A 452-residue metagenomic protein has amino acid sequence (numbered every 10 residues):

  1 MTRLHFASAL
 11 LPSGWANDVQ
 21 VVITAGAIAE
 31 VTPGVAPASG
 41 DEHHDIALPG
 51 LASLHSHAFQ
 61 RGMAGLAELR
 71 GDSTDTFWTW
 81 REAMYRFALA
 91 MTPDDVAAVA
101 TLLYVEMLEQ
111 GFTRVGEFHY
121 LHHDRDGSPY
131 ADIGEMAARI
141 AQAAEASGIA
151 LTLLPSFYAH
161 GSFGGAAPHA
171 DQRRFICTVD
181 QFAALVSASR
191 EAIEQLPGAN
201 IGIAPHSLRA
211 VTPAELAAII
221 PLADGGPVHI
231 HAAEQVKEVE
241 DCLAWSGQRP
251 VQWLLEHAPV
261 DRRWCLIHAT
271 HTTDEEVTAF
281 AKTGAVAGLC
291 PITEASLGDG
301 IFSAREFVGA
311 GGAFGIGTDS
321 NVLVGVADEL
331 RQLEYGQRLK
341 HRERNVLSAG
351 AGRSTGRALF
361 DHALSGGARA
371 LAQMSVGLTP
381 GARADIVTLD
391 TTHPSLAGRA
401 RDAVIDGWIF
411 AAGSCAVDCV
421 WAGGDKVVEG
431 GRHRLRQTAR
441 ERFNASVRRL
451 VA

Functional and structural regions predicted by a protein language model:
M1-P37, I46-A47: N-terminal metal-binding scaffold of metallo-dependent hydrolase/deaminase domains
P49-R61, P227-V236: Histidine-centered catalytic micro-motifs
G62-A97, D124-I133, H160-D180, V236-D261 (+2 more regions): Active-site gating loops and adjacent loop-to-helix segments of metal-dependent hydrolytic enzymes
G65-A150, D180-L196, N444-A452: Alpha-helical scaffold segments that flank or form the walls of functional sites
H123-A269: Metal-coordinating catalytic core of metallo-dependent amide/deamination hydrolases
V236-Q248, E276-A281, G298-F307, V322-H341 (+1 more regions): Histidine/acidic-residue-rich catalytic or RNA/ligand-binding cores of hydrolases and nuclease-related proteins
E256-P259, R263, R305-H393: His/Asp/Glu-enriched, well-ordered alpha-helical/loop segment that forms or immediately abuts the divalent-metal
R383-R440: C-terminal cap of metal-dependent C-N hydrolases
